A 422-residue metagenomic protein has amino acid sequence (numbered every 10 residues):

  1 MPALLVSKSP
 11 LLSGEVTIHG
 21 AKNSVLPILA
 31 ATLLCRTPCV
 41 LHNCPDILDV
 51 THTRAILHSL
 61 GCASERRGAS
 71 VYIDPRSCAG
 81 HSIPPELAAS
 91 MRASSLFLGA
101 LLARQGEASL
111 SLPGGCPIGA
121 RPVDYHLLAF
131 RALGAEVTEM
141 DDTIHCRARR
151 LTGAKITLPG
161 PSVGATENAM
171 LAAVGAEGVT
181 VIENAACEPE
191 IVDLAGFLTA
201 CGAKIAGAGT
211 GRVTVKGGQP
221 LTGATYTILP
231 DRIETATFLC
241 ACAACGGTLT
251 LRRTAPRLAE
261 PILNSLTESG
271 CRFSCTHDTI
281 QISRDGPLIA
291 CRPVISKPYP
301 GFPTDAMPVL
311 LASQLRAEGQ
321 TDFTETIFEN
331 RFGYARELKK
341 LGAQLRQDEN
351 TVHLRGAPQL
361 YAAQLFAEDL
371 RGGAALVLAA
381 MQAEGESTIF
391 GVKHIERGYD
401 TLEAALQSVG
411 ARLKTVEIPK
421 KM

Functional and structural regions predicted by a protein language model:
M1-M422: Short, structured segments at the rim of ligand-binding sites
